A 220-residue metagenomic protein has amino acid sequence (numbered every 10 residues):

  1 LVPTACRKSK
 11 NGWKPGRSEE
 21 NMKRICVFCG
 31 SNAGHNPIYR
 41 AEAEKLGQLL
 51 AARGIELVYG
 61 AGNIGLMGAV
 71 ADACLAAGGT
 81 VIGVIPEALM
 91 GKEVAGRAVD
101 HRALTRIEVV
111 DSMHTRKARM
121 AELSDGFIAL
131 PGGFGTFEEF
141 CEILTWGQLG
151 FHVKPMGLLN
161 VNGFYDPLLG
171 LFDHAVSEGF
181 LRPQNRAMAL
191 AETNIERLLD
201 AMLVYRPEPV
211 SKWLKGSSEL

Functional and structural regions predicted by a protein language model:
N21-L123, V161-E196, D200-A201, Y205-L220: A cross-family phosphate/adenosyl-ligand binding-site feature
T80-I82, L149-L159: Gly/Pro- and small hydrophobic-enriched strand-loop and loop-to-helix capping segments that sit at the rims
T115-L149, G157, P209-W213: Active-site/ligand-binding-proximal alpha/beta "capping" segment
A129, T136, W146-H152, H174-S177 (+2 more regions): Alpha-helix capping at helix-to-loop junctions
